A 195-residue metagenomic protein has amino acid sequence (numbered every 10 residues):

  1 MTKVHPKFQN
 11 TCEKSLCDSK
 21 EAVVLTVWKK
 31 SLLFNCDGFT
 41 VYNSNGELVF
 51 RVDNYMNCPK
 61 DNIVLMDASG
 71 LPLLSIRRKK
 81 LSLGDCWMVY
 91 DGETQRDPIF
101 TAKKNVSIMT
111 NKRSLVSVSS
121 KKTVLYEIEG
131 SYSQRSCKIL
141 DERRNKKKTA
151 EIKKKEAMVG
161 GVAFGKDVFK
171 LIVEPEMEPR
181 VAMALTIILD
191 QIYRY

Functional and structural regions predicted by a protein language model:
M1-D61, A68-L71, G84, Q95-Y195: Low-complexity or membrane-interfacial segments used for flexible interactions
R77-K79: Extended, low-complexity, charged alpha-helical tracts that assemble into coiled-coils or amphipathic helices used
V89: Conserved glycine-bearing catalytic or ligand-binding loops at nucleotide- and phosphate-handling centers of large
